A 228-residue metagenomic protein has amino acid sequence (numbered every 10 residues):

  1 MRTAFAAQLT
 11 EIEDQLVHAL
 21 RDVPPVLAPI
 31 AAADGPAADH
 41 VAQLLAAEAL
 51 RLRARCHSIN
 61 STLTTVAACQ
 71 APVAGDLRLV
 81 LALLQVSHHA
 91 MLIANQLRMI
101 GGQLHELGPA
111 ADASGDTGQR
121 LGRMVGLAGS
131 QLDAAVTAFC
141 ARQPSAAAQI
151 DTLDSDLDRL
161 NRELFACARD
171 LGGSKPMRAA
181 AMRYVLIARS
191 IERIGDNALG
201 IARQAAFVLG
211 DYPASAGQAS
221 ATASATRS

Functional and structural regions predicted by a protein language model:
M1-S228: Cytosolic, long alpha-helical scaffolding segments
